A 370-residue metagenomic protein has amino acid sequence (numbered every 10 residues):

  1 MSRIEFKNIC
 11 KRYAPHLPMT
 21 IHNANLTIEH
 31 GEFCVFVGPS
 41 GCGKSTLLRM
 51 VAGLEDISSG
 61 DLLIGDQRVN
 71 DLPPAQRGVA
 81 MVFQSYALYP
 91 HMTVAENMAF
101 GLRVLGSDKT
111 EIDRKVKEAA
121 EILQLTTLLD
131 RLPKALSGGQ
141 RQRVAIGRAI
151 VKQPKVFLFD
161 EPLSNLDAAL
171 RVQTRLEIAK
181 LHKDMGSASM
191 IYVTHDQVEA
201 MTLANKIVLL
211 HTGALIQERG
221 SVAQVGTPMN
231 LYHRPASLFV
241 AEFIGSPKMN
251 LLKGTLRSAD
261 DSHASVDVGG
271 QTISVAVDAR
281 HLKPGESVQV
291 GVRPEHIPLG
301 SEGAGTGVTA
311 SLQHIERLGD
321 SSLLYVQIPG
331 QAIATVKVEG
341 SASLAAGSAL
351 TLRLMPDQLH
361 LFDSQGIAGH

Functional and structural regions predicted by a protein language model:
M1-A168: ABC family nucleotide-binding domain
S58-D61, T212, K253, L359: Conserved coupling/switch loops of ABC nucleotide-binding domains, chiefly the family-specific signature
N70, R257, Q313-E316: Conserved positions in beta-strands of structured domains
D167-K180, V198: Conserved D-loop/post-Walker B switch-helix segment of ABC ATPase nucleotide-binding domains
T174-Y192: Conserved catalytic loops of ABC-family nucleotide-binding domains
S189, H195-G269: Internal alpha/beta loop-helix hairpins
H233, H263, D267-E316, G340-H370: Glycine/charge-rich catalytic "coupling/switch" loops of P-loop NTPases
H263-A264, D320-L324: Short aromatic-glycine-enriched beta-strand elements
